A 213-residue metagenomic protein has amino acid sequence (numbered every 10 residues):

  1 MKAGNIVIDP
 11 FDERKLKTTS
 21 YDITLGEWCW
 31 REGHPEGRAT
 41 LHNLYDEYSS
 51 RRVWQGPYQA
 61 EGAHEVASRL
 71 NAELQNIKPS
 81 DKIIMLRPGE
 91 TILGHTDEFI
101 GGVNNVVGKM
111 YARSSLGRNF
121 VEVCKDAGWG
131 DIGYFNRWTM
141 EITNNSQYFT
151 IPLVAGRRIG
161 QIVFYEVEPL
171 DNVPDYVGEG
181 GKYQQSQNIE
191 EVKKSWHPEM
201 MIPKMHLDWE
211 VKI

Functional and structural regions predicted by a protein language model:
M1-I213: DUTPase catalytic domain/fold
